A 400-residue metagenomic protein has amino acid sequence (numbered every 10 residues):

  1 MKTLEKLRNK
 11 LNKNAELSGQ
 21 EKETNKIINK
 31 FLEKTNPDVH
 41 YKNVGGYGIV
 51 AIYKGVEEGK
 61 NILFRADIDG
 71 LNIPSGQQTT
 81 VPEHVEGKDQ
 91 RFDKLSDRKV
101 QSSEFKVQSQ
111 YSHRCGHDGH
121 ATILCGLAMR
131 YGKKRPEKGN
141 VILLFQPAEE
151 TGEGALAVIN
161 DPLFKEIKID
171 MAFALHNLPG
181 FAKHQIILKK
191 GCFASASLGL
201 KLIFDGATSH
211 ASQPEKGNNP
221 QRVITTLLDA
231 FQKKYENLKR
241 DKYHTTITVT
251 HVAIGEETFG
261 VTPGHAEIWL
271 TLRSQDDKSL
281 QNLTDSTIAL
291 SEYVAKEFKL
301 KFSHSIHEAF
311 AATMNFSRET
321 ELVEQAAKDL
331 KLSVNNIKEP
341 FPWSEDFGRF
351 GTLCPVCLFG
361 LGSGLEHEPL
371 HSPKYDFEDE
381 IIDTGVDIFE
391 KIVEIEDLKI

Functional and structural regions predicted by a protein language model:
M1-R98, F105-H113, D118-E137: Acidic/His- and Gly-rich active-site-bordering loop/insert found across diverse amide/peptide-bond hydrolases
L11, A51, F64, H117 (+8 more regions): Divalent metal-coordination and catalytic microenvironments
E21, Y235-T246, F259, K296-S305 (+1 more regions): Flexible, glycine/charged-enriched surface loops at secondary-structure junctions
L71-I73, H84, R91, Q110-S112 (+5 more regions): Histidine/acidic-residue-rich, glycine-tolerant segments that coordinate divalent metal ions
S103-F105, L398-I400: Intrinsic disorder
T248-G255, F302-E321, K338-G348, E378: A short beta-alpha structural unit
G260-F298, F302: Oxyanion-binding "anion nests"
N335-E396: Zn-dependent metallopeptidase/amidohydrolase metal-coordination segment
